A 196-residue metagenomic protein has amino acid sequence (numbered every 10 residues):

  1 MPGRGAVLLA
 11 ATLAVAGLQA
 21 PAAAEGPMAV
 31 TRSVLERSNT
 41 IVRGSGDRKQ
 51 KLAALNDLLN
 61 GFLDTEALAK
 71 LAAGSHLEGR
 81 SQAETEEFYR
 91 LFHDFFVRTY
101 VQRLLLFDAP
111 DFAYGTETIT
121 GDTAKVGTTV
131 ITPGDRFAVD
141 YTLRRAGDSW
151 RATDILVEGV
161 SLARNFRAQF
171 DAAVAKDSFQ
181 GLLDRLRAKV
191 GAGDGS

Functional and structural regions predicted by a protein language model:
M1-L9: Bacterial N-terminal signal peptides that target proteins for export
L8-G17: Bacterial N-terminal signal peptides
L18-A24: Sec/Tat signal peptide C-region and signal peptidase I cleavage site
G26-Y100: Early exported N-terminus immediately downstream of N-terminal targeting peptides
T40, D47-Q50, G79-A83, A109 (+4 more regions): Surface-exposed, polar/charged faces of alpha-helical domains in mature secreted/periplasmic/lumenal proteins
V97-F137, K189-S196: Surface-exposed, charged secondary-structure patches
R136-N165: Short beta-strand edge/turn micro-motifs at domain boundaries
D154-S196: Low-complexity, intrinsically disordered terminal/linker segments enriched in charged and Gly/Pro repeats
